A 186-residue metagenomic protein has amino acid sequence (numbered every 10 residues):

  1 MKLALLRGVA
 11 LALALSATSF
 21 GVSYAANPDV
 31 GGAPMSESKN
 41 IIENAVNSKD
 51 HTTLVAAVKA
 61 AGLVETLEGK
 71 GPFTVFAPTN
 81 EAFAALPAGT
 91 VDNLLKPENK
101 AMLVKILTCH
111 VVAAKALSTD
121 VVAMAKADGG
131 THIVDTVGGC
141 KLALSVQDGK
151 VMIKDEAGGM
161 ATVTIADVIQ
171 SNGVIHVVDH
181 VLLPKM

Functional and structural regions predicted by a protein language model:
M1-A10: Bacterial N-terminal signal peptides that target proteins for export
L15-Y24: C-terminal segment of classical bacterial N-terminal signal peptides
S23-M186: Mature, structured domains of secreted/extracytosolic soluble proteins
